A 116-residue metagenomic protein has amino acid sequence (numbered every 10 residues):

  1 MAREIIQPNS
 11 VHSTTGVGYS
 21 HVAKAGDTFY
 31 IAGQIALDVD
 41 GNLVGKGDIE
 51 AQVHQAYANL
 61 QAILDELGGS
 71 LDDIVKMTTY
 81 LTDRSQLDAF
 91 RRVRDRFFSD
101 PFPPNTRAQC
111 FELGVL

Functional and structural regions predicted by a protein language model:
M1-A58, A62-V75, L81-L116: N-terminal presequence-like segments and the immediate start of the first folded domain
